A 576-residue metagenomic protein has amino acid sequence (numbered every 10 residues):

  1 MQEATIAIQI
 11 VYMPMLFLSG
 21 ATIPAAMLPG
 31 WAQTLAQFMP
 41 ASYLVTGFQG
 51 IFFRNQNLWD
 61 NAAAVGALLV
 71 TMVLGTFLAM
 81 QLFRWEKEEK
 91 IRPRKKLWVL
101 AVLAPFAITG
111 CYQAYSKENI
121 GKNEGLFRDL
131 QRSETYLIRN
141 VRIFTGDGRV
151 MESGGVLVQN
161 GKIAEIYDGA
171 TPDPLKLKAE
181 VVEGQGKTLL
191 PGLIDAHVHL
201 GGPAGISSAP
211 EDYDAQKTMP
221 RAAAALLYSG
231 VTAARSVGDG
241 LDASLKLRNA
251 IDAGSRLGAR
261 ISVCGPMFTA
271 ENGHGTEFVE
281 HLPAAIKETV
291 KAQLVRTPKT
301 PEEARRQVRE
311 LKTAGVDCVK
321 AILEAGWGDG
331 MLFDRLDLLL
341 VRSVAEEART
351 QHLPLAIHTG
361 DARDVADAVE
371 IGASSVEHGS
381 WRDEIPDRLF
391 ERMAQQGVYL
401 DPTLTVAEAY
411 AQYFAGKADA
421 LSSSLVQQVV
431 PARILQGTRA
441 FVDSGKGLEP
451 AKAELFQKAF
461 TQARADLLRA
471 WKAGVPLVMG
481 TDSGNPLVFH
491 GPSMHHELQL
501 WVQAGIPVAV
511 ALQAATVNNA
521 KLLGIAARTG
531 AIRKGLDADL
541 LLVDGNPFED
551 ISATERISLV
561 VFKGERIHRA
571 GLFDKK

Functional and structural regions predicted by a protein language model:
M1-P14, T22-I23, Q81-L97: A structural motif at transmembrane helix-loop-helix junctions in multipass membrane proteins
L16-L74, L82-E89: Membrane-interfacial helix-loop-helix junctions in multi-pass membrane proteins
L69-E118: Junction motif at the cytosolic side of a transmembrane helix
E124-L130, I143-G155, D168-T171, T461 (+3 more regions): Acidic, glycine-enriched loop/beta-strand segments at the rims of small-molecule binding/catalytic pockets
G148-L190: Histidine-rich, glycine-flanked metal-binding segment
T188-S255, E271-T276, L339, R363-V365 (+1 more regions): Metal-associated gating/positioning segment near the N- to mid-region
M219-S244, G258-P266, V316-G326, P354 (+4 more regions): Divalent metal-dependent hydrolysis catalytic cores, especially in the metallo-beta-lactamase
L294-V295, K299-L336, S380-A504: Active-site neighborhoods of metal-dependent hydrolases
